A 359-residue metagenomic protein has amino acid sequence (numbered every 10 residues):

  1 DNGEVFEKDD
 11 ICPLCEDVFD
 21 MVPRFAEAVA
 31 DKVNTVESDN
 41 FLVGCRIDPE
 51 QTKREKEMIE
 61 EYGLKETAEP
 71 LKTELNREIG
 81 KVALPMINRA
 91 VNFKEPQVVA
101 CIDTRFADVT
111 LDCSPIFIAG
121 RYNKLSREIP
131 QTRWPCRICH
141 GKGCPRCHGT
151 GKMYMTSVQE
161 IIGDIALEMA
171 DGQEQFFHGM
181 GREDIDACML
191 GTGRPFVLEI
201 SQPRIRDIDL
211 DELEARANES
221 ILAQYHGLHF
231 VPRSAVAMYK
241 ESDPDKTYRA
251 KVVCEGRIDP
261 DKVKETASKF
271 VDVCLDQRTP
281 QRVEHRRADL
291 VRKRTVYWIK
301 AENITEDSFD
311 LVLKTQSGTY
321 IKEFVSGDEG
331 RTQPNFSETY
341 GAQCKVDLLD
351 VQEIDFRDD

Functional and structural regions predicted by a protein language model:
D1-D359: Non-catalytic RNA-recognition surface used by pseudouridine synthases
